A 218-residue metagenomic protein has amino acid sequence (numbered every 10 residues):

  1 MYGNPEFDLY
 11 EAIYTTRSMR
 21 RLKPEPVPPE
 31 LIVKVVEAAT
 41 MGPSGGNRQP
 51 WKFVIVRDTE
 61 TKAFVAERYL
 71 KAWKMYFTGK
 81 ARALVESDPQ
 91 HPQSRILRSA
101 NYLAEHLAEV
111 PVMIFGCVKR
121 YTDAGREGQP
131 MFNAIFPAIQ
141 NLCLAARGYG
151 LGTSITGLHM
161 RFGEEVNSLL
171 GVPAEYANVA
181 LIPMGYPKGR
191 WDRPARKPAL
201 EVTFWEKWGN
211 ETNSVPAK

Functional and structural regions predicted by a protein language model:
Y2-P5, A177-K218: C-terminal helix-cap and adjacent tail motif
D8-E25: Generic N-terminal amphipathic, Lys/Arg-enriched alpha-helix
T16, K34-T40, V112-S168: Small-aliphatic-rich amphipathic alpha-helix that forms the alpha element of a beta-alpha
E37-M41, L97-N101, V166-L169, G189: Glycine-rich, charged/polar anion/phosphate-binding loops that engage phosphate groups from diverse ligands
M41-N47: Glycine-rich phosphate/pyrophosphate-binding beta-alpha loops
N47-P50, A108-V110, E175-A177: Short, basic and Ser/Thr-rich N-terminal targeting/leader segments
I55-A134: Glycine/small-residue-rich phosphate/adenosyl-binding loop
V166-V179: Short, electropositive alpha-helical surface patch
